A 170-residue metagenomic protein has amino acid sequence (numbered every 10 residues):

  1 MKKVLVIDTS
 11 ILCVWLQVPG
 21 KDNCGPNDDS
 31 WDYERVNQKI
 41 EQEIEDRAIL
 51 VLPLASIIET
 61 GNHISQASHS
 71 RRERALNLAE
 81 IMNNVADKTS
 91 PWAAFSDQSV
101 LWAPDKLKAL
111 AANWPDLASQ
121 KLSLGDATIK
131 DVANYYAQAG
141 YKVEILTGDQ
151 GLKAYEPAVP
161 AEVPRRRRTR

Functional and structural regions predicted by a protein language model:
M1-L52, H63-A75, A79: Short, well-structured N-terminal submotif of metal-dependent ribonuclease cores
M1-V4, W114, L122, K130-R170: Acidic, PIN/NYN-like endoribonuclease modules and their adjacent C-terminal/linker elements
I7, L52-A55, L146-D149: Short His-Asn-centered micro-motif
I11, S56, T128-I129, G151-L152: Alpha-helix capping/helix-boundary segments
N23, E34, K39-E45, D87-S90 (+2 more regions): Alpha-helix termini
A67-A86, A93, V159-R166: Short, low-complexity, polybasic intrinsically disordered segments
N83-Q120: Acidic catalytic patch
